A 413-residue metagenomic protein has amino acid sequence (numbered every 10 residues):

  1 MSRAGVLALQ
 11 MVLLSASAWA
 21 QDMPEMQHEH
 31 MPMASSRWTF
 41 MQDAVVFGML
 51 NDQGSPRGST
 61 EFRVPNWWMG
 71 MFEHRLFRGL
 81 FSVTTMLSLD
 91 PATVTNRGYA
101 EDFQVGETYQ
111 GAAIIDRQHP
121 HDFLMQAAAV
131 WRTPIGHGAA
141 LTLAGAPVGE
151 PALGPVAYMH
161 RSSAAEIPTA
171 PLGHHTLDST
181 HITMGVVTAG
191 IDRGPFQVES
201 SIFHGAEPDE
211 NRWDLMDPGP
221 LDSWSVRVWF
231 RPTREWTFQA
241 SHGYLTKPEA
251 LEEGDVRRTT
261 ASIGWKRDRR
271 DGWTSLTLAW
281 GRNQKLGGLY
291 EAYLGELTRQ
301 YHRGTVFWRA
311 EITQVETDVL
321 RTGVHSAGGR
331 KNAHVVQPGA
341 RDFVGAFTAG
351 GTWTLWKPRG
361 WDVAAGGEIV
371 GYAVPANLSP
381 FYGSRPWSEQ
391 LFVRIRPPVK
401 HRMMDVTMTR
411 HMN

Functional and structural regions predicted by a protein language model:
W38, G58-W68, H121-A127, H181-V187 (+6 more regions): Residues that define the transmembrane beta-barrel architecture of outer-membrane proteins
Q42-A44, F81-T85, L143-G145, A189 (+7 more regions): Membrane-embedded beta-strand positions of outer-membrane beta-barrel proteins
A44, W68-H74, A127-T133, V187-R193 (+7 more regions): Residues on the lipid-exposed face of transmembrane beta-strands in outer-membrane beta-barrel proteins
V46-G54, L76, L87-T93, G145-P151 (+10 more regions): Transmembrane beta-strands of outer-membrane beta-barrel pores
F77-S82, H137-L141, P195-E199, R234-A240 (+4 more regions): Repeated loop/turn-to-beta-strand initiation elements of outer-membrane beta-barrel proteins
T95-W229: Surface-exposed coil loops of outer-membrane beta-barrel proteins
H242-L251, S262, W273-G287, E291-P358 (+1 more regions): Outer membrane beta-barrel transmembrane domains
A349, G383-N413: Outer-membrane beta-barrel "beta-signal"
